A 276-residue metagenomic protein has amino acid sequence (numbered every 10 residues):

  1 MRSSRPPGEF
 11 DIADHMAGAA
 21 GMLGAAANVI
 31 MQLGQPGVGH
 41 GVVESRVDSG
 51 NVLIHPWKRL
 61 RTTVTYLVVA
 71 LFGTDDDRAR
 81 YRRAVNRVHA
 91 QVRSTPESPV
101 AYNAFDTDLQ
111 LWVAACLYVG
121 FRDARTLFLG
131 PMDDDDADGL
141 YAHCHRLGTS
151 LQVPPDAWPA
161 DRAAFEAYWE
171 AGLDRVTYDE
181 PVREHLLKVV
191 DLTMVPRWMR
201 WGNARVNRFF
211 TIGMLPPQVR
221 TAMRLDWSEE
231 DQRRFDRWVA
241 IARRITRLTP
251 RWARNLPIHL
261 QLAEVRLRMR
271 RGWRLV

Functional and structural regions predicted by a protein language model:
M1-V276: Mature, function-bearing regions of proteins
